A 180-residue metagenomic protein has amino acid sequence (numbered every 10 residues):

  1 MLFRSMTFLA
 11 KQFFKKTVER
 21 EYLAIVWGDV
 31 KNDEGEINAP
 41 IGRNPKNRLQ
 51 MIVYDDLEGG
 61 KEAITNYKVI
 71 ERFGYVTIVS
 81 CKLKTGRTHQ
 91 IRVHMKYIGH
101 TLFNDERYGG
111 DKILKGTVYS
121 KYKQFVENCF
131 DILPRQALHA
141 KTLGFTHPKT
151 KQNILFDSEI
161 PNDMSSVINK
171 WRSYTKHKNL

Functional and structural regions predicted by a protein language model:
M1-L180: RNA pseudouridine synthases
